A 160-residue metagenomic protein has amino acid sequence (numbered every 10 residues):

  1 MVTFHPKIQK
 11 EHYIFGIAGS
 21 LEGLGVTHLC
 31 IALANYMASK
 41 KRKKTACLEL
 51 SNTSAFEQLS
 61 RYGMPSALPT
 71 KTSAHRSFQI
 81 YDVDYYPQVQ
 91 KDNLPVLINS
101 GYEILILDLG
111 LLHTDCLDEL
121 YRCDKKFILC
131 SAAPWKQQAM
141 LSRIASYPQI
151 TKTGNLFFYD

Functional and structural regions predicted by a protein language model:
M1-G16: Extreme N-terminal, non-catalytic leader segments that precede Walker-type/kinase nucleotide-binding cores
M1-T3, E49, R61, K126: Intrinsic structural disorder
Y13-L24, K44-I104, G110-T114, Y121: P-loop/Walker-type NTP enzyme "switch/lid" segment
G23-V26, W135-K136: Alpha-helix N-cap/loop-to-helix initiation residues
L29: Hydrophobic positions on the alpha1 helix immediately C-terminal to the Walker A/P-loop
A34, A38-S39: Gly/Ala-rich phosphate-binding loop of Rossmann-like dinucleotide-binding domains, activating on the conserved
K40-K41, T151: A structural signal for short coil/turn segments at secondary-structure junctions
N99-D160: Conserved catalytic-core segment of NTP-binding enzymes
